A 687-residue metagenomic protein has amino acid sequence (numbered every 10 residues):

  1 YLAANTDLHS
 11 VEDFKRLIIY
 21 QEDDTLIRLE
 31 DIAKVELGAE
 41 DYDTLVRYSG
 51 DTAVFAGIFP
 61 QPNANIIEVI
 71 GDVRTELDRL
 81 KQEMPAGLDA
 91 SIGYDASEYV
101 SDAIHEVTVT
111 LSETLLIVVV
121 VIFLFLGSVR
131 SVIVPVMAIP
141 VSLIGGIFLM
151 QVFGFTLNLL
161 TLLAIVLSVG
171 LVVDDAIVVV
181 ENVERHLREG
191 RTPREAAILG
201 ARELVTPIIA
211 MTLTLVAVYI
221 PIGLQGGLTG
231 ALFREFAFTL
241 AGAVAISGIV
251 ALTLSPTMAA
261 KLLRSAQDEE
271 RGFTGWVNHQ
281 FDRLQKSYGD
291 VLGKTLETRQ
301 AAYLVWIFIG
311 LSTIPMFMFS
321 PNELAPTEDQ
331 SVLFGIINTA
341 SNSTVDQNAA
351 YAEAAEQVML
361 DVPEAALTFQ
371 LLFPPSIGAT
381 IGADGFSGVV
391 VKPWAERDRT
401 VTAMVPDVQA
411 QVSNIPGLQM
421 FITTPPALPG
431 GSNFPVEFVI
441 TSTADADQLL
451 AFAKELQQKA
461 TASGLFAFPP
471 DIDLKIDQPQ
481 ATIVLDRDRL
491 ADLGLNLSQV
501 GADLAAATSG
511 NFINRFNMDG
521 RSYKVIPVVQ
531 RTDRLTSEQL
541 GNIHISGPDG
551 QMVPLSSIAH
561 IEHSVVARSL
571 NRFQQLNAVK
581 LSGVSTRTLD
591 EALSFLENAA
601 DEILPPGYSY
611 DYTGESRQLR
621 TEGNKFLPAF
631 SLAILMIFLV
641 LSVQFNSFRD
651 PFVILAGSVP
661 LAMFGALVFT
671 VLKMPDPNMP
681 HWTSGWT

Functional and structural regions predicted by a protein language model:
Y1-L116, F123, V180, A196 (+5 more regions): Extracytoplasmic/periplasmic membrane-proximal domains and adjacent transmembrane bundles of envelope biogenesis
A3-H9, D346-S432, Q457, D488-G510: Solvent-exposed, membrane-proximal periplasmic/extracellular interface segments of envelope transport and secretion
A4-N5, V46-T52, I92-Y94, M258-E269 (+6 more regions): Flexible hinge/switch segments at interdomain interfaces of large molecular machines
D89, L116-R185, T192, L224 (+2 more regions): Hydrophobic transmembrane alpha-helices and their membrane-interface caps in long multi-pass transport proteins
G93, V100, I104, V180 (+3 more regions): Helix-loop junctions and hydrophobic alpha-helical segments within the transmembrane domains of large membrane
Q151, F155, I222-L232, Y303 (+5 more regions): Transmembrane helices with small-residue packing motifs
V169-V183, V205-L224, A231-T274, S387 (+1 more regions): Transmembrane alpha-helices and their membrane-interface boundaries in multi-pass membrane transporters and channels
L204, F273-P326, F438: Signature of alpha-helical transmembrane segments and their immediate interfacial
